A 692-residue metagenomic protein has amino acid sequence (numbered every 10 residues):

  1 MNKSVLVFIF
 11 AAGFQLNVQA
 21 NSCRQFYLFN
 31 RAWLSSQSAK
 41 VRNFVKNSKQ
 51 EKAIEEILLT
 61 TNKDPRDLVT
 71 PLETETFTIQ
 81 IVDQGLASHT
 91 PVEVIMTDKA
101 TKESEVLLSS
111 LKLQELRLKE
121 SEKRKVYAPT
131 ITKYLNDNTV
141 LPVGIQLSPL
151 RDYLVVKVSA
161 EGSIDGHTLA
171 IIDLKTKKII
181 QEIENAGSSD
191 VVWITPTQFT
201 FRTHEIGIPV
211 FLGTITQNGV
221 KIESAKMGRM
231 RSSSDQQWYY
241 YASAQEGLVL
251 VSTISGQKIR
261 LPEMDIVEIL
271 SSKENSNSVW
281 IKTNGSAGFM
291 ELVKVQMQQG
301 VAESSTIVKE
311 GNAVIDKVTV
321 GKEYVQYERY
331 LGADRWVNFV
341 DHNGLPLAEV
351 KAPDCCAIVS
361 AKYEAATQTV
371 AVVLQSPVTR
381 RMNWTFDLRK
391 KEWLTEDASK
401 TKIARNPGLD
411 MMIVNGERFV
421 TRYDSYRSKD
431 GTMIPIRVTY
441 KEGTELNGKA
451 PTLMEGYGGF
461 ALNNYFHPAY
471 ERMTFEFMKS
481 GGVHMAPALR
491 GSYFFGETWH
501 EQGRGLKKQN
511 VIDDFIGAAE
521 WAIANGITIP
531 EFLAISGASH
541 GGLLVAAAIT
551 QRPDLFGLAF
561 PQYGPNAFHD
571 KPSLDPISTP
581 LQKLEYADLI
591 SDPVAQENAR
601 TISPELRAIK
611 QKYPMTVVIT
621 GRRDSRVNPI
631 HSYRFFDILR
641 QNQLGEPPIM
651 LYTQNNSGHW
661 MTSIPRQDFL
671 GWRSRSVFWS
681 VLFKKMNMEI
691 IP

Functional and structural regions predicted by a protein language model:
S4-G13: Sec-dependent N-terminal signal peptides
G13, V18-L347, A352-C356, Q368-T369 (+4 more regions): Beta-propeller folds
D83, Q375, E455-G459, S539 (+1 more regions): Glycine-rich His-Gly loop
L113, K119-E120, Y127-G144, V158-E161 (+7 more regions): Cap/lid segment of the alpha/beta-hydrolase catalytic domain
E161-S163, K175-K178, I194, I254 (+9 more regions): Secondary-structure transition/capping motifs at alpha-helix termini and the adjoining loop/turn into the next element
K282, E328, V373, T439 (+3 more regions): Short hydrophobic segments within beta-strands
M382-W384, K391-W393: Conserved glycine-bearing catalytic or ligand-binding loops at nucleotide- and phosphate-handling centers of large
A486-P692: Active-site-proximal cap/loop segments of hydrolase catalytic domains
